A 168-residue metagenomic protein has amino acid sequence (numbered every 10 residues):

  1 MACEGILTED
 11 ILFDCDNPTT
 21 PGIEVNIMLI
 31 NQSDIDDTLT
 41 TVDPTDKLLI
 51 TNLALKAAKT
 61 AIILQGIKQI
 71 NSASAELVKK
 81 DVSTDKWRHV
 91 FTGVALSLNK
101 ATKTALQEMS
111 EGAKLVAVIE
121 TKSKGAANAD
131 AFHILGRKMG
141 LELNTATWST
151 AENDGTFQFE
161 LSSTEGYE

Functional and structural regions predicted by a protein language model:
A2-V90, M139-A151: Solvent-exposed edge beta-strands and adjacent loop segments that serve as assembly or binding interfaces
P18, I30-I35, L96-K100, K122-K124 (+1 more regions): Generic structural motif
I67-L135: Structured, beta-strand-rich domain cores that present glycine/charged loop surfaces used to bind extended ligands
I134-E168: Mixed-charge, glycine-accented linear interaction segment located at domain edges/termini
